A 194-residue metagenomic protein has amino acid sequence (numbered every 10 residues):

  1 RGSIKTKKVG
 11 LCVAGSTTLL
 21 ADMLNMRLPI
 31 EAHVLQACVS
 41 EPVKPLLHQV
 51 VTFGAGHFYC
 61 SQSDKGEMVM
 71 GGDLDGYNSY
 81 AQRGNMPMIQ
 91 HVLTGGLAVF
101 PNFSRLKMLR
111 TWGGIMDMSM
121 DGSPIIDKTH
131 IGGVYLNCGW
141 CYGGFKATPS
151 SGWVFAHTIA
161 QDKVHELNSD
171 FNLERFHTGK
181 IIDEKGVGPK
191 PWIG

Functional and structural regions predicted by a protein language model:
R1, G15, H33-L35, A55 (+4 more regions): A generic structural motif
G2-H48: Central helical "cap/lid" subdomain
V13, E31, S40, N85 (+3 more regions): Generic structural signal for well-ordered, non-membrane alpha-helical segments in soluble metabolic enzymes
G15-S16, T94, S150: Alpha-helix/helix-capping structural signal
S16-T17, L74, C141, F145-K146: Gly/Ser/Thr-rich beta-alpha loop segments that engage phosphate groups in nucleotides
P42-G133: Active-site lid/adjacent beta-loop-alpha segment flanking the redox-cofactor pocket in flavoenzymes
A55, L97-G194: C-terminal catalytic lobe of FAD-dependent flavoproteins
